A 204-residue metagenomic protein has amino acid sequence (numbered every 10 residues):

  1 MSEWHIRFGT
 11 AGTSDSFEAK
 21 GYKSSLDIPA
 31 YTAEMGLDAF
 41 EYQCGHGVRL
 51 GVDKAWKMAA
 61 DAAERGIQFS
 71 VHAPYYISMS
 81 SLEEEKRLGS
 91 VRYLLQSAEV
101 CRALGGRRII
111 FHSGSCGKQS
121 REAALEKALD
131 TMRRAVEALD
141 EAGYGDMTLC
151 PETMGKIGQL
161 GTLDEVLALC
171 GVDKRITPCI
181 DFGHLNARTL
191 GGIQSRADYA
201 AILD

Functional and structural regions predicted by a protein language model:
M1-E99: N-terminal pre-domain/capping segments
G9-T13, Q43, S70-P74, I110-H112 (+2 more regions): A cross-family glycoside hydrolase active-site/sugar-binding cleft signature
F17-K20, Q119, A187-L190: A generic structural signal for short coil/turn motifs at secondary-structure boundaries
Y22, V52-A55, E122-L125, L160-D164 (+1 more regions): Conserved strand-to-helix beginnings and helix N-cap segments that scaffold or border functional pockets
S25-L26, L94, A128-M132, R196-L203: Well-ordered, non-membrane alpha-helical segments in soluble/globular domains
C44-V48, I157-G161, R188-Q194: Short, exposed beta-strand "edge-strand" segments with a Pro/Gly-rich flavor and a Y/T-containing core
A63-E64, S80-I180, A187: Active-site acidic/histidine proton-transfer and metal-coordination neighborhood in alpha/beta enzyme cores
V172, R188-D204: A short alpha/beta connector and helix-capping loop motif
